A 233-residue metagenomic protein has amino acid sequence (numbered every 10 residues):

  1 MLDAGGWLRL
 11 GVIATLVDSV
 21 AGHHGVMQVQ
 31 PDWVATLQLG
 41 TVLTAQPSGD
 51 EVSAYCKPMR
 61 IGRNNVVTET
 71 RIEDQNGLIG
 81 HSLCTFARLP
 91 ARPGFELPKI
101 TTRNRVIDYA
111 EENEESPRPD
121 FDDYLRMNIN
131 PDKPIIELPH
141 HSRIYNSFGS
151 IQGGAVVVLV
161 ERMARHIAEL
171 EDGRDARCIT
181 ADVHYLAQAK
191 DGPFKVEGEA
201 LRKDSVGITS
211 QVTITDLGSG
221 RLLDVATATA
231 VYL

Functional and structural regions predicted by a protein language model:
M1, C56, K133-H140, G198: Short, aliphatic-rich beta-strand segments
M1-A21, L138-R165: Hot-dog-fold acyl-thioester-processing enzymes
G5, T36, R118-F121, R126 (+4 more regions): Generic secondary-structure boundary/loop-capping signal
G5-L8, A21-S53, P58, A164-K195 (+1 more regions): Hydrophobic beta-strand-centered segment that forms part of the acyl-chain substrate-binding groove
G6, P31, N76-G77, G149 (+2 more regions): Detector for glycine-centered tight turns/loop "hinges" at secondary-structure junctions
L16, A45-A110, Y185-K195, E199-L233: HotDog/MaoC-like acyl-thioester-processing domains
T36-Q38, V67, Y124, C178-T180 (+1 more regions): Short coil/loop residues immediately preceding or within conserved phosphate-binding loops of NTP-utilizing enzyme
L89-R143: Non-catalytic linker/capping segments at the edges of enzyme domains
